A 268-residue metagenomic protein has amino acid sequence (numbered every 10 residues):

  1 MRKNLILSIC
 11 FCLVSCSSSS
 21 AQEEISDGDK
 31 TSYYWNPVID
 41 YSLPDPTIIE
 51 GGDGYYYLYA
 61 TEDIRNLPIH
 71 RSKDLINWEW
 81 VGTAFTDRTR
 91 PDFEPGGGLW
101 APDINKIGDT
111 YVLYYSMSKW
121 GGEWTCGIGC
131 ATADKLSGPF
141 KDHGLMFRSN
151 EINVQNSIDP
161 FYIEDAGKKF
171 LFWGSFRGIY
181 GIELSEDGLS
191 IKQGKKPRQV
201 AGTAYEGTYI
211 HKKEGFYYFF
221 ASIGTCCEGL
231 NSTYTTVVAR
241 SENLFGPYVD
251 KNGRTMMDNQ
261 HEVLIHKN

Functional and structural regions predicted by a protein language model:
M1-E24: Bacterial Sec-dependent N-terminal signal peptides
C16-N268: Carbohydrate-active catalytic/glycan-binding domains of CAZyme proteins, especially the secreted or lumenal ectodomains
